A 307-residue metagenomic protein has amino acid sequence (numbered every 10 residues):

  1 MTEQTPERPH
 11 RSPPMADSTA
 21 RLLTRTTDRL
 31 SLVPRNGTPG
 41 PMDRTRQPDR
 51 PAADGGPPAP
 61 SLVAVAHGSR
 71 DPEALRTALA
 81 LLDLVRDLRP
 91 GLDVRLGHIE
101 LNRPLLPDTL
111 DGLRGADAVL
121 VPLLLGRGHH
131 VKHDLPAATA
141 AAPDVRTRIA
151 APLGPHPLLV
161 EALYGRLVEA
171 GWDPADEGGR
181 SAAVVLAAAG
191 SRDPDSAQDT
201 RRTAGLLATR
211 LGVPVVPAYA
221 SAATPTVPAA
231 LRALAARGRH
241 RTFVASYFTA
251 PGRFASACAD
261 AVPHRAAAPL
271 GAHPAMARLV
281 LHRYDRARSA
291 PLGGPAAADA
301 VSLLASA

Functional and structural regions predicted by a protein language model:
M1-A307: Active-site-proximal alpha-helix that buttresses catalytic centers in soluble enzyme cores
